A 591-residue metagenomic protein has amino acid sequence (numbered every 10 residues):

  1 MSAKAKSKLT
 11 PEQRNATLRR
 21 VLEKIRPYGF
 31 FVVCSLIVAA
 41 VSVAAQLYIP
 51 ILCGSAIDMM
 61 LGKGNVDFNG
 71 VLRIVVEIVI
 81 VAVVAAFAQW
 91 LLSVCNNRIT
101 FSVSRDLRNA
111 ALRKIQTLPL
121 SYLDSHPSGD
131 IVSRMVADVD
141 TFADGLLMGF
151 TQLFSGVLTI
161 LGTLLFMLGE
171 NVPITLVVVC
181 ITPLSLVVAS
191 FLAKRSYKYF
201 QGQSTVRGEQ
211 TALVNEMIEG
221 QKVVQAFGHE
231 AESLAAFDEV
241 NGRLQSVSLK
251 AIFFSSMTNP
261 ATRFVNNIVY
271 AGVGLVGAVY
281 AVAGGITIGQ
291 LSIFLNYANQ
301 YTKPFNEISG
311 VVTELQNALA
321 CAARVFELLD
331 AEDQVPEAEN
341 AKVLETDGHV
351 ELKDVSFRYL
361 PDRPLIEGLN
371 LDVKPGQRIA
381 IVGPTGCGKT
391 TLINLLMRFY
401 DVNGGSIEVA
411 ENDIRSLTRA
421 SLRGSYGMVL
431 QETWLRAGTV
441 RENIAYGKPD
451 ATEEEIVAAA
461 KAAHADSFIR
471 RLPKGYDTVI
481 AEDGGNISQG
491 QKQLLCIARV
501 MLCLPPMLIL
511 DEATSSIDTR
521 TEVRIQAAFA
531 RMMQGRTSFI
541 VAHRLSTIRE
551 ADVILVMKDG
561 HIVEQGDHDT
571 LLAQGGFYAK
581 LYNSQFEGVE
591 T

Functional and structural regions predicted by a protein language model:
M1-Q46, L61-V75, L92-N96, T100 (+8 more regions): Membrane-integrated ABC transporters
S2-P11, F101, N109-S133, A137-V139 (+6 more regions): Short intracellular "coupling" helices and adjacent cytoplasmic loop segments at the cytosolic face of multi-pass
P27, L120-S121, A137-L146, F150 (+7 more regions): An intracellular "coupling" helix at the cytosolic face of ABC transporter transmembrane type-1 domains
V32-A88, L168-P173, G284-I288: Transmembrane helix-loop-helix hairpins at lipid-water interfaces of multipass membrane proteins, especially the type-1
V41-A45, I49, V79, V83-T100 (+4 more regions): Hydrophobic alpha-helical membrane-associated segments
Y48-P50, G54, V81-V84, G149-A193 (+1 more regions): A hydrophobic transmembrane-helix motif
H229, F253, Y270, Q300-L328: Cytosolic ends of transmembrane helices, especially the final helix of ABC transmembrane type-1 domains
E337, V343-T591: ABC-type nucleotide-binding domain
